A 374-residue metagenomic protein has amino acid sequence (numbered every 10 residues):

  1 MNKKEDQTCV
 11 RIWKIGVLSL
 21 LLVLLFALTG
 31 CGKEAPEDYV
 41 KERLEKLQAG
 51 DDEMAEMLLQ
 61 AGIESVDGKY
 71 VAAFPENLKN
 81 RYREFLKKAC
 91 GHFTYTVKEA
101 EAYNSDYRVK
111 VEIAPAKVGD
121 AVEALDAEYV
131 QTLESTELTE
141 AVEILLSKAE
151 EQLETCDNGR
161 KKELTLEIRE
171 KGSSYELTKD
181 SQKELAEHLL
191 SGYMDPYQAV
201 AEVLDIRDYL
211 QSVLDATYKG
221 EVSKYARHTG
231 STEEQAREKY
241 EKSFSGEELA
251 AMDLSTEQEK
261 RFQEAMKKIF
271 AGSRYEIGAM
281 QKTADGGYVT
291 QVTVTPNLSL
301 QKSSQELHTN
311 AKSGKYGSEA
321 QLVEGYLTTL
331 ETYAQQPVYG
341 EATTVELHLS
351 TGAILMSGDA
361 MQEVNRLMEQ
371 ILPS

Functional and structural regions predicted by a protein language model:
K3-V17: Bacterial N-terminal signal peptides that target proteins for export
G16-L24: Sec-dependent N-terminal signal peptides
A27-G30: C-terminal motif of bacterial Sec signal peptides marking the signal peptidase cleavage site
G32-K88, H92, L189-K268, E276: Core segments of small alpha/beta cavity-forming domains
E53-M54, A116-V118, K219-K224, N297 (+2 more regions): Primarily extracytoplasmic ectodomains and periplasmic/lumenal surface modules that are beta-strand-rich
E76-E143, E257-E324: Surface-exposed, charged secondary-structure patches
V97-K98, Q152-T155, G278-A279, Y333-Q335: Beta-strand-rich interaction surfaces with strong enrichment in secreted/lumenal proteins
R108, A127-A201, S313-Q321, Q335-S374: Short beta-strand edge/turn micro-motifs at domain boundaries
